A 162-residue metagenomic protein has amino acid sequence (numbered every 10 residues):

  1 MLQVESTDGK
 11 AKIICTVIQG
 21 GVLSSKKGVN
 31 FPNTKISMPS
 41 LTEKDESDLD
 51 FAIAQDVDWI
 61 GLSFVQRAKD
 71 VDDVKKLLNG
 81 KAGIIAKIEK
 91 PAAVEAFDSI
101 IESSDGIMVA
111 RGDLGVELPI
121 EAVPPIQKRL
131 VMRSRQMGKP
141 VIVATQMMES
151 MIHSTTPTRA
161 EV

Functional and structural regions predicted by a protein language model:
M1-V162: Non-catalytic helical/linker scaffolds that mediate oligomerization, partner binding, and domain coupling around large
